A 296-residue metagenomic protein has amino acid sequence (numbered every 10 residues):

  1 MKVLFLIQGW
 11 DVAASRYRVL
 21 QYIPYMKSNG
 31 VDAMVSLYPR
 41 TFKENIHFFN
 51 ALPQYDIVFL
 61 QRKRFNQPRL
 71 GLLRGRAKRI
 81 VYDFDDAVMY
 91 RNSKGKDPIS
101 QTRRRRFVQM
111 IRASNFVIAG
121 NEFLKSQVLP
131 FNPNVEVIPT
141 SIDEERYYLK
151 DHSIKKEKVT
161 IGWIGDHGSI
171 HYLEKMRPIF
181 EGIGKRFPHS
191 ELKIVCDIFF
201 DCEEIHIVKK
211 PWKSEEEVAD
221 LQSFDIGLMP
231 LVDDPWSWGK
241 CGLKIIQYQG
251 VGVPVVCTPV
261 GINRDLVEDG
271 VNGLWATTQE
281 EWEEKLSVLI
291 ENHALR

Functional and structural regions predicted by a protein language model:
M1-I57: N-terminal pre-catalytic "stem/leader" segment of glycosyltransferase-like enzymes
W10-Y25, D143-L149, I154-S223: Conserved catalytic-core segment of nucleotide-activated headgroup transferases in glycan assembly
I46-Q54, P68, L72-R76, V88 (+1 more regions): Membrane-proximal helix-turn-helix segments that form the acceptor-binding/catalytic region of lipid-linked
V58-F59, R112-N121, L289: A short beta-strand/loop micro-motif in the catalytic core of glycosyltransferases that engages the nucleotide-sugar
V81-P98, F116, I170: A short, histidine- and acid-enriched strand-loop-helix "catalytic/donor-clamping" loop that lines the nucleotide-sugar
F123, S141: Carbohydrate-associated surface elements
H171, S214-G250, V256-D265: Nucleotide-sugar-dependent
D269-E280, V288-A294: Conserved acidic donor-binding segment of nucleotide-sugar-dependent glycosyltransferases
